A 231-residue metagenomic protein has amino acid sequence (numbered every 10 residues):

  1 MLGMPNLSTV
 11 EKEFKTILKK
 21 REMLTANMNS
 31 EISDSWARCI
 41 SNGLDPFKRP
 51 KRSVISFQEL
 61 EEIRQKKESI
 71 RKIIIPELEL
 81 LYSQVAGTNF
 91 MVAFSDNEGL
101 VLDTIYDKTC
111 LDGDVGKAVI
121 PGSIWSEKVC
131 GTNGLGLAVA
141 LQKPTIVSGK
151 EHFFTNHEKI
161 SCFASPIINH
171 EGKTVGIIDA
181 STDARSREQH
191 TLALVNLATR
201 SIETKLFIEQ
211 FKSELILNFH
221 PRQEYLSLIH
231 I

Functional and structural regions predicted by a protein language model:
L2-R49, S56-V85, G131-P144, I177 (+1 more regions): Juxtadomain coupling helices with adjacent low-complexity linkers
V54-E62, D112-V119: A short, surface-exposed helix-loop junction/capping segment
T88: Active-site loop/lid in soluble adenylation, ligation, and acyl-transfer enzymes
N97, L102, K117-I202: Sensory/regulatory domains in signal-transduction proteins
V101-Y106, L111-D114: Amphipathic coiled-coil signal-relay and dimerization helices
I229-I231: Conserved small/polar residues in nucleotide/adenosyl-binding loops
